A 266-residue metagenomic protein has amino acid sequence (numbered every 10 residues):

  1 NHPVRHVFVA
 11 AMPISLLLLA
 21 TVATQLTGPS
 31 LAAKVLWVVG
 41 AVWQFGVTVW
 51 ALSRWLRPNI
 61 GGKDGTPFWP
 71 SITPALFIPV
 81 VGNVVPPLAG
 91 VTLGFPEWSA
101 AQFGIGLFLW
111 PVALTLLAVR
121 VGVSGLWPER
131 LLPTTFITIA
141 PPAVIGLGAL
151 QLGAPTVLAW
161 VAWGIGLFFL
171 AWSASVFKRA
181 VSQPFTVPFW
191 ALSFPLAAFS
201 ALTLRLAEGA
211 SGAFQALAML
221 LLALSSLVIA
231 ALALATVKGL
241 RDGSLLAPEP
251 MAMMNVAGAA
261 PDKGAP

Functional and structural regions predicted by a protein language model:
N1-T21, W37-G40, L56-L88, F103 (+5 more regions): Juxtamembrane helix-loop boundaries in multi-pass membrane proteins
T21-W55: A generic, well-ordered mixed alpha/beta core segment in the N-terminal half of proteins
V22-K34, L88-A100, G148-L158, L206-A216: Helix-coil boundary and interhelical linker segments in multi-pass alpha-helical membrane proteins
Q25, V47-K63, V84-W98, L109-L126: Internal transmembrane alpha-helix with an interfacial aromatic "cap," most often the third helix
A32-F45, E97-V112, V157-F168, L222-S225: Structural signature of hydrophobic alpha-helical transmembrane segments
V47-A51, L88-A89, V112-V121, V144-Q151 (+1 more regions): Alpha-helical transmembrane segments in multipass membrane proteins, preferentially the mid-helix core
A100-A162: Aromatic-anchored, glycine/proline-accented short structural segments that stabilize local strand-turns or short
T203-K238: A generic transmembrane alpha-helix motif of multi-pass inner-membrane proteins
